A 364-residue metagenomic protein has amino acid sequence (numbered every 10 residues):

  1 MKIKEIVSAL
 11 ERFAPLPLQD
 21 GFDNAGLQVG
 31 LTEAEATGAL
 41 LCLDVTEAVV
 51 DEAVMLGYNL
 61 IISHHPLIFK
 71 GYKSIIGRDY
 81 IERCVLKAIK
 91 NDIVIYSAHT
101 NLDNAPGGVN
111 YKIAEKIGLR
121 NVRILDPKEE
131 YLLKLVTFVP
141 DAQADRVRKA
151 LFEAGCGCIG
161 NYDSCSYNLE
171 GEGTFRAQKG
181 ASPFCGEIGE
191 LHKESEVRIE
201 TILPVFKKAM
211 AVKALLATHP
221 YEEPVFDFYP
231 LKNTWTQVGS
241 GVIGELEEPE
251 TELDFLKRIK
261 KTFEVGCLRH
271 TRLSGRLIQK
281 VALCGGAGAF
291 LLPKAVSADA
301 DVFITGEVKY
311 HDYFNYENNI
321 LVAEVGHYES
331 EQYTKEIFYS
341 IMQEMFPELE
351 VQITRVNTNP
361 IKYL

Functional and structural regions predicted by a protein language model:
M1-L364: Hydrophobic structural segments
